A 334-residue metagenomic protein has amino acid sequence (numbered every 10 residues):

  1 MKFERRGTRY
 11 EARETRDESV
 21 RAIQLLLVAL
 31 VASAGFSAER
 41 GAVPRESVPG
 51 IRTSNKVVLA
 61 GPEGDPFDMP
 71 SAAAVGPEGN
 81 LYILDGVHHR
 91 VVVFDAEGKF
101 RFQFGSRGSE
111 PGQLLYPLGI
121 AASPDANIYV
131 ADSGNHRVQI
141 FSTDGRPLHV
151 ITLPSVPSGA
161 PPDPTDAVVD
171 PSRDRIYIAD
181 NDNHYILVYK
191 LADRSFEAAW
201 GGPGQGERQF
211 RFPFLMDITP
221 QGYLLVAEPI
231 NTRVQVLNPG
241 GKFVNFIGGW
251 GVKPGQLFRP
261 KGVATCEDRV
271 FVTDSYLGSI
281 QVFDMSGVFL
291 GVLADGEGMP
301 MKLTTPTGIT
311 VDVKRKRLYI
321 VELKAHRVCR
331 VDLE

Functional and structural regions predicted by a protein language model:
M1-A22, L26-L30, A42: Short, basic, low-complexity termini and linkers enriched in Ser/Thr/Gly/Pro that act as targeting/leader peptides
S33-S37: C-terminal segment of classical bacterial N-terminal signal peptides
A38-E334: Eukaryotic scaffold repeat domains enriched in small/polar residues
